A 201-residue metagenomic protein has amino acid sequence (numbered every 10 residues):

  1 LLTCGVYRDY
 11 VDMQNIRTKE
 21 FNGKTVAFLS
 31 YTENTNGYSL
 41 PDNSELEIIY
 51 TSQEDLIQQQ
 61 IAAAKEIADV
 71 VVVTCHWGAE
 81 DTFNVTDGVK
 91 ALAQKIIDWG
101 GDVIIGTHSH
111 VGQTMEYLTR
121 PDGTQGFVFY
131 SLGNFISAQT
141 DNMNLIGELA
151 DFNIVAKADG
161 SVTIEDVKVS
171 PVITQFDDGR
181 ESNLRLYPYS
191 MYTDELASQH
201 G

Functional and structural regions predicted by a protein language model:
L1-G201: Acidic, metal/ion-coordinating pockets
